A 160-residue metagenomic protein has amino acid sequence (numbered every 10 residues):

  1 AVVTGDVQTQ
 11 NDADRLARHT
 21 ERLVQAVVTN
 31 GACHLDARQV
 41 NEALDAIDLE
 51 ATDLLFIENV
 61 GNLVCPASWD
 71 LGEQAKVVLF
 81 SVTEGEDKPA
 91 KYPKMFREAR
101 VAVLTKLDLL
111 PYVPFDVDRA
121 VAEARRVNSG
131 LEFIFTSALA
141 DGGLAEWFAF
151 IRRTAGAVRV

Functional and structural regions predicted by a protein language model:
A1-E73, G85-D87, F96: Nucleotide-state-sensitive switch-loop elements of NTP-binding domains
V3, V103, I134: Conserved Rossmann-like nucleotide-binding pocket used by diverse enzymes that bind dinucleotide cofactors
D6, E58, T105, A120 (+1 more regions): Residue-level signature of catalytic and energy-coupling elements of molecular machines, predominantly ATP/GTP-dependent
N11, T20, L44-I47, A67 (+4 more regions): Conserved NTP-handling cores and scaffolds of large molecular machines
D12, K91, G143: Short acidic active-site motifs
A26-V28, V78, F135: Structural signal for conserved beta-strand scaffold positions within catalytic alpha/beta enzyme cores
N62-L131: Conserved C-terminal guanine-recognition region of P-loop GTPase G domains, centered on the G4
L109-V160: Canonical P-loop GTPase G-domain recognition
